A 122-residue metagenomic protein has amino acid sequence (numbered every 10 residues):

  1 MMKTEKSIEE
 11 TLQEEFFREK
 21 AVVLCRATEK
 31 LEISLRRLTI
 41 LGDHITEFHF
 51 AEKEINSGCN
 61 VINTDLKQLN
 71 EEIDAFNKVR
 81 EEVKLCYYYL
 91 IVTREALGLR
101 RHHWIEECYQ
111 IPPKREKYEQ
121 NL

Functional and structural regions predicted by a protein language model:
M1-F16: Short, charge-rich amphipathic alpha-helices with coiled-coil/heptad character
I8, S34, I62-D65, T93: Terminal low-complexity, poorly structured segments
L12-R36: Short, charge/polar-rich alpha-helical segments
E15, E19-V23, E71-E82: Conserved aromatic-histidine-acidic binding/catalytic patches
L31, I40-H44, T93: Intrinsic-disorder/low-complexity detector
R36, I40-D43, E47, Y88 (+2 more regions): Generic surface-pattern signal
L41-F76: Mixed-charge, low-complexity intrinsically disordered segments
C59, I73-L122: Amphipathic alpha-helical packing elements
